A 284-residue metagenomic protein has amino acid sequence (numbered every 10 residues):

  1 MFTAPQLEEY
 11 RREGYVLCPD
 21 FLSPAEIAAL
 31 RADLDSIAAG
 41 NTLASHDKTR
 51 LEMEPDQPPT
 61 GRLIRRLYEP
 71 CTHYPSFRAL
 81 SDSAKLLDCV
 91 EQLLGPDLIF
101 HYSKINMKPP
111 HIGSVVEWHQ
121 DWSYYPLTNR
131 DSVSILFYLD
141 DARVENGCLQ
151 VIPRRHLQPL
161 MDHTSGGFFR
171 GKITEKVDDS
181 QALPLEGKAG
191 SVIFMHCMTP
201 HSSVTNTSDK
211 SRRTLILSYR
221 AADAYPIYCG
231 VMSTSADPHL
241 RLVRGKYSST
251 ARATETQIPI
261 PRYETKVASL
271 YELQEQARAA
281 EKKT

Functional and structural regions predicted by a protein language model:
M1-E13, P19-W118, Y124-Y125: Non-heme Fe(II)-dependent double-stranded beta-helix
I37-G40, T199-T284: Non-heme Fe(II)/2-oxoglutarate
T49-L51, Q120, G167-Q181, D209-S211 (+1 more regions): Short, surface-exposed loop/helix-turn segments at secondary-structure junctions that function as lids/hinges flanking
P96, W122, L127-T128, L139-C148 (+1 more regions): Active-site region of the double-stranded beta-helix
D121-S123, S132, C197, S202-N206: Glycine-rich phosphate/pyrophosphate-binding beta-alpha loops
P126-V144, E186-G187, S218-A221: Short, conserved beta-strand element in jelly-roll/cupin
A142-V204, A224: Double-stranded beta-helix
